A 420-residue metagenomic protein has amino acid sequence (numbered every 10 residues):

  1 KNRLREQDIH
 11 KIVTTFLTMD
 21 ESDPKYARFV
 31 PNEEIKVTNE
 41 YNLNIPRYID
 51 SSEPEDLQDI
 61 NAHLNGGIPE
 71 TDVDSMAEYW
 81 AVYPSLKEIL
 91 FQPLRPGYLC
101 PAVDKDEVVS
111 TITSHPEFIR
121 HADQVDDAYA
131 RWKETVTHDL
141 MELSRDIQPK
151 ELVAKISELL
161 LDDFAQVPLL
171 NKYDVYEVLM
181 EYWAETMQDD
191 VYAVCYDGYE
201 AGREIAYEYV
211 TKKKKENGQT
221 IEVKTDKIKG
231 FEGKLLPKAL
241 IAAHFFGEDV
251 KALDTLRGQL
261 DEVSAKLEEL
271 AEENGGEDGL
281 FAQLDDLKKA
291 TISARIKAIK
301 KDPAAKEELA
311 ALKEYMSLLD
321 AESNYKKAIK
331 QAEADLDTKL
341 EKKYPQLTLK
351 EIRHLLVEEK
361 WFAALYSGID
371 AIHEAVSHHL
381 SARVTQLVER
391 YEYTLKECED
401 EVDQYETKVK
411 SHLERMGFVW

Functional and structural regions predicted by a protein language model:
K1-E232, T255-E272, G276-K410, E414-F418: A conserved structural/catalytic subdomain of Rossmann-like adenosyl-cofactor enzymes
